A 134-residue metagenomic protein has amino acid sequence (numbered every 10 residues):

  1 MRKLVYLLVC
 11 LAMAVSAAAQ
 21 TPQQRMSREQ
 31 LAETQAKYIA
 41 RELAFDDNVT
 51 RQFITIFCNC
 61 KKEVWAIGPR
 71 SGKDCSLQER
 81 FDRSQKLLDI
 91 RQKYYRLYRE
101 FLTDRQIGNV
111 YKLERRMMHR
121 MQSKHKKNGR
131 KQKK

Functional and structural regions predicted by a protein language model:
M1-Q24: Bacterial Sec-dependent N-terminal signal peptides
Q20-K134: Charge-rich (acidic/polar
